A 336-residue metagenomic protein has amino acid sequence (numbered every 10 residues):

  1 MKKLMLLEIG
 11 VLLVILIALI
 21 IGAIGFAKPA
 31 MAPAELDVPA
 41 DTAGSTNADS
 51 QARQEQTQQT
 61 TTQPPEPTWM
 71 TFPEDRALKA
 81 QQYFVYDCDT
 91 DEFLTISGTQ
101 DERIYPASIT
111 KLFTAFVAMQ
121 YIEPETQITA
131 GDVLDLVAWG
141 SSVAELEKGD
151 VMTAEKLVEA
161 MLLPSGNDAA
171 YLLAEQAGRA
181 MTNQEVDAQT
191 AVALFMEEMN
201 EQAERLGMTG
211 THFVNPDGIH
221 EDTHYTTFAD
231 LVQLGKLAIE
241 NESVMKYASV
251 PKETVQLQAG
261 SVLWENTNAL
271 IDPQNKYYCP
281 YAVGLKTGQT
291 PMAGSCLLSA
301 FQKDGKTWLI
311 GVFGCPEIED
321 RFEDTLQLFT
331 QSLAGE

Functional and structural regions predicted by a protein language model:
M1-V14: N-terminal Sec-pathway targeting helices
L7-I9, K28-V38, T68-Q82, G178-E336: Penicillin-recognizing serine hydrolase domain
I15-A27: Hydrophobic alpha-helical membrane-insertion segments, chiefly the h-region of N-terminal signal peptides
L16, T90, D135, K306-W308 (+1 more regions): Generic "edge-of-domain/loop-turn" microfeature
A30-D41, A52-A229, A238, K303: Active-site-adjacent loops and short helices of periplasmic peptidoglycan-processing enzymes
A43-A48: Extreme N-terminal leader/anchor segments
